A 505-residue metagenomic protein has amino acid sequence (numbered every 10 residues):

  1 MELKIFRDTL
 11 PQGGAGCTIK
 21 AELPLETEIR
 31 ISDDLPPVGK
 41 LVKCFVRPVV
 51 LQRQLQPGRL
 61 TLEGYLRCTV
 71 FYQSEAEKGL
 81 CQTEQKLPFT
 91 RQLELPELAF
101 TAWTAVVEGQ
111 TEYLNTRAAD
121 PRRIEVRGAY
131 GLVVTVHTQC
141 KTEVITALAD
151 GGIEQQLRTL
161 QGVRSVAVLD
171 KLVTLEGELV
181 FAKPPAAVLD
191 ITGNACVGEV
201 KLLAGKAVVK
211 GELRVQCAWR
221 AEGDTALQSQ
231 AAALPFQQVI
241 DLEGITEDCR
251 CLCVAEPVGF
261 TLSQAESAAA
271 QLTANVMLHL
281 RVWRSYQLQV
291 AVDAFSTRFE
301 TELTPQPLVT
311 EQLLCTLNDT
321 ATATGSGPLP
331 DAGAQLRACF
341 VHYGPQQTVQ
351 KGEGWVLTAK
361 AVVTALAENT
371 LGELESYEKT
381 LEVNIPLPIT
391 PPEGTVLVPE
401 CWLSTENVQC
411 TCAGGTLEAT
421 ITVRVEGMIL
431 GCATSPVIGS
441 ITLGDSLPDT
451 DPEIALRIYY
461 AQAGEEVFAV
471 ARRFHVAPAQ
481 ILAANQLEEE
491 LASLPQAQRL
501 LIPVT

Functional and structural regions predicted by a protein language model:
M1-E2, T505: Gram-positive cell-envelope targeting signals
E2-E453: Membrane-lipid interaction segments
G444-A483, E488-T505: Primarily a LysM-type cell-wall glycan-binding module
